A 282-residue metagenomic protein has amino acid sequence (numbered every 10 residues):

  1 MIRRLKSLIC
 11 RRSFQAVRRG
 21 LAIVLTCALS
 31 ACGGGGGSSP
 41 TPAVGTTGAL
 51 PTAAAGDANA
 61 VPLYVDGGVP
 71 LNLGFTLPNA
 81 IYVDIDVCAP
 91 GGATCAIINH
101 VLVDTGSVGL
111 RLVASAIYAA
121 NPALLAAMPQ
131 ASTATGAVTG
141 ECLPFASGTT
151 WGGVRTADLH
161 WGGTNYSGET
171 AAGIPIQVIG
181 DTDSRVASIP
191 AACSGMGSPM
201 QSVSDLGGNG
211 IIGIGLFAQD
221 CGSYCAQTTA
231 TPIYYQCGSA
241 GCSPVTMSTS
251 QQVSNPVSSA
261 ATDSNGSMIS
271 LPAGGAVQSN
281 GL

Functional and structural regions predicted by a protein language model:
M1-Q15: N-terminal secretory signal peptides that target proteins for export/translocation
I2, I23-D57: Bacterial Sec-dependent N-terminal signal peptides
R3, A116-A120, Y224-T229: Short secondary-structure boundary/capping segments
Q15-L25: Sec-dependent N-terminal signal peptides
V44-P78, T170-L282: Aspartyl protease catalytic domain
P78-I85: A short beta-strand-loop element at or near the start of a globular domain
C88, T94-I97, V103-I174, V178-A187: Signature of the N-terminal lobe/flap region of pepsin-like aspartyl proteases
